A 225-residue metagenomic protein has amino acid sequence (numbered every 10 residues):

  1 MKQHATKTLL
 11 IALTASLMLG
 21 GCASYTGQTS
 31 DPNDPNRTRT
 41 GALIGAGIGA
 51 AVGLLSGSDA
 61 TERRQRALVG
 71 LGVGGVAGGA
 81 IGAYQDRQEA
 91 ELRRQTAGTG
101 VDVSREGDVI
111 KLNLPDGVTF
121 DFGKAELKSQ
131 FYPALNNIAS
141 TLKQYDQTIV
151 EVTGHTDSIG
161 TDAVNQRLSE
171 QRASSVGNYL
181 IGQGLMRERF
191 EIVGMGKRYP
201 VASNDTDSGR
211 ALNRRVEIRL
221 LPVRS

Functional and structural regions predicted by a protein language model:
M1-L10: Bacterial N-terminal signal peptides that target proteins for export
L17-G21: C-terminal motif of bacterial Sec signal peptides marking the signal peptidase cleavage site
T26-E91: Short, low-complexity, glycine-enriched hydrophobic/amphipathic alpha-helices that associate with lipid bilayers
G47-I48, Q88, L92, F131-A134 (+4 more regions): Stable alpha-helical elements in mature extracytoplasmic
G78-I81, T119-L127, D162-N165: Second-shell loop/turn segments in exported
Q85-G117: Amphipathic, membrane-active segments
Q95, T119-G154, G177, I181 (+2 more regions): Periplasmic peptidoglycan-binding/anchoring modules of Gram-negative envelope and division proteins
T153-S225: Periplasmic OmpA-like peptidoglycan-binding domain that tethers envelope proteins to the cell wall
